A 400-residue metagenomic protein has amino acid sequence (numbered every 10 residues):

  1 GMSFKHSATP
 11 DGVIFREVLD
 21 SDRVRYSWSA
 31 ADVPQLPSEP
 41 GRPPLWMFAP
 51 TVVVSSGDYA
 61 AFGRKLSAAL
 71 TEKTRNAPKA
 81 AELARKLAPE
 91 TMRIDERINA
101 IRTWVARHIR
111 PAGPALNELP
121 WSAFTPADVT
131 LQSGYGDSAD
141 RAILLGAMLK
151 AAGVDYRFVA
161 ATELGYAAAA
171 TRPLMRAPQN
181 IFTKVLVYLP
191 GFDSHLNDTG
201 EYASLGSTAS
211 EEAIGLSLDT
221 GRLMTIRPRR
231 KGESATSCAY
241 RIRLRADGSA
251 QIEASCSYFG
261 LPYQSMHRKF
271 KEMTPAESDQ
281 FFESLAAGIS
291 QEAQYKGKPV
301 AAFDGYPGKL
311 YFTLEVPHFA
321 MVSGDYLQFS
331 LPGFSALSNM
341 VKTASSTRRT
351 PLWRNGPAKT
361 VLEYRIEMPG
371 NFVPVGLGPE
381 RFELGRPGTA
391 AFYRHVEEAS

Functional and structural regions predicted by a protein language model:
G1-S400: A sensor for short, sequence-defined functional sites
